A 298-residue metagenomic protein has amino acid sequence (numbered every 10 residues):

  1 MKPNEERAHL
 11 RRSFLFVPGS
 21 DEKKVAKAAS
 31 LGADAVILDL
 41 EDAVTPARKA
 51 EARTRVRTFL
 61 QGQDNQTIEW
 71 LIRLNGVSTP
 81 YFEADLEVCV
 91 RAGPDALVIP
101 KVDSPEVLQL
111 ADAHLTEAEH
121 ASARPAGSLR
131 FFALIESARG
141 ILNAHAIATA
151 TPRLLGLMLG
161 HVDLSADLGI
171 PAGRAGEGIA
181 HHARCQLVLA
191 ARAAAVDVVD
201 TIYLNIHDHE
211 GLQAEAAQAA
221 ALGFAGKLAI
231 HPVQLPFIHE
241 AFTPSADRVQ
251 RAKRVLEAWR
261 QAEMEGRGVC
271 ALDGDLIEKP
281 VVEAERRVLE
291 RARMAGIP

Functional and structural regions predicted by a protein language model:
M1-P298: Expand to "…catalyze enediolate/carbanion chemistry for C-C bond making/breaking, isomerization, decarboxylation
